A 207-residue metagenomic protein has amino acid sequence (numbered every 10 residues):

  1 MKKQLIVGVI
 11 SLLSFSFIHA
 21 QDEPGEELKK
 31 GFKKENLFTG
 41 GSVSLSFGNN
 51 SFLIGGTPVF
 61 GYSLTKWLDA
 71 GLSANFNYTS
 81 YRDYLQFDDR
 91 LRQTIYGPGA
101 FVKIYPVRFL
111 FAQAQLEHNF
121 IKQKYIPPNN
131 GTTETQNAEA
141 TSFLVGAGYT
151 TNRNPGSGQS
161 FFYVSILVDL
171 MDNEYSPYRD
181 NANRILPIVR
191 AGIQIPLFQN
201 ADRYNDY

Functional and structural regions predicted by a protein language model:
M1-G25, Y207: Bacterial Sec-dependent N-terminal signal peptides
Q21-N36, N50, W67, F109 (+2 more regions): Short loop/turn motifs that connect adjacent beta-strands in outer-membrane beta-barrel proteins
L37-T39, I54-P58, Y96-A100, T141-A147 (+1 more regions): Hydrophobic, lipid-facing positions within transmembrane beta-strands of outer-membrane proteins
T39-G41, L72, A100-V102, A112-A114 (+3 more regions): Membrane-embedded beta-strand positions of outer-membrane beta-barrel proteins
S44-G55, P177-N181: Solvent-exposed loop/turn segments connecting transmembrane beta-strands in outer-membrane beta-barrel proteins
L45-N49, F76-S80, L116-K122, T151 (+2 more regions): Transmembrane beta-strands of outer-membrane beta-barrel pores
S51-Q113, E117-I121: Glycine- and aromatic-enriched membrane insertion/assembly motifs of diderm outer-membrane and organelle channel
A138-Y207: Predominantly the C-terminal beta-signal and adjacent terminal strand-loop region of outer-membrane beta-barrel
